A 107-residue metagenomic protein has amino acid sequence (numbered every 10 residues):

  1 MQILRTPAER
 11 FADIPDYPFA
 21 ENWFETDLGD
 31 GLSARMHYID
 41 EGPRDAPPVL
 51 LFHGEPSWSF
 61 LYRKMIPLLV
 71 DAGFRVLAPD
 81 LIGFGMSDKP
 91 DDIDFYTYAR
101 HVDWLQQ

Functional and structural regions predicted by a protein language model:
M1-T26: An N-terminal hydrophobic leader/cap segment in hydrolases
T26-L32, H37-R44, D71, L81-Q107: Active-site loop/oxyanion-hole signature of alpha/beta-hydrolase fold enzymes
E41, P47-V49, M65-I66: Viral RNA-dependent RNA polymerase
D45-A46, H53-S57: Active-site glycine-rich loops that stabilize anionic/oxyanionic intermediates across multiple enzyme folds
P48, G73-R75: Structural signature of beta-strand start/N-cap positions in the alpha/beta core of ABC transporter nucleotide-binding
F52, P79-L81: Alpha/beta-hydrolase
E55-I66: The serine-hydrolase catalytic nucleophile loop
